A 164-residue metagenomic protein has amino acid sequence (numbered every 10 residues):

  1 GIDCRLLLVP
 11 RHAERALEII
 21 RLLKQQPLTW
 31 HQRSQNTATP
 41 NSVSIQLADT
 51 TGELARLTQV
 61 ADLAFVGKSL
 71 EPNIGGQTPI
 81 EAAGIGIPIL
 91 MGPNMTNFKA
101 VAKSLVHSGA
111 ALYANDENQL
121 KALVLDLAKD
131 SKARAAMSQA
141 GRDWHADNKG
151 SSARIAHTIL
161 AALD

Functional and structural regions predicted by a protein language model:
G1-D164: Nucleotide-activated sugar donor-binding and catalytic core shared by glycosyltransferases and related lipid-linked
